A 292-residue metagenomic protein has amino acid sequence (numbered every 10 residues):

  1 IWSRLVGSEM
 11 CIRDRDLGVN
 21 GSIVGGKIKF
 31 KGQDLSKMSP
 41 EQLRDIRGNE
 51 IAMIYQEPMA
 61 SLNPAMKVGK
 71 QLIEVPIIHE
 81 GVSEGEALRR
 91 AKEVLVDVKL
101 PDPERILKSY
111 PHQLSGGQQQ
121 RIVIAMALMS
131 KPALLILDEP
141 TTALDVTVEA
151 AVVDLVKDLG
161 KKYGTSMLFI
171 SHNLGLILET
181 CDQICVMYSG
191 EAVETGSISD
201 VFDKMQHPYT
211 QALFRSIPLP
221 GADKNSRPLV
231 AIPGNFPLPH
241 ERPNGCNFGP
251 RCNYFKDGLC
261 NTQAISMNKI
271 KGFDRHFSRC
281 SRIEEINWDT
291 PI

Functional and structural regions predicted by a protein language model:
I1-G7, I12: Single conserved hydrophobic/aromatic residue that forms the stacking wall/gate of nucleotide- or nucleobase-binding
M10, L72, I124, L135 (+2 more regions): Hydrophobic anchor residue at the start of the ABC signature
S22-D34: Conserved ABC transporter NBD signature motif
D34, E86-R105, F214-R215: Conserved ABC ATPase "signature" region
M129-A133: A short, proline-enriched helix->beta-strand linker immediately N-terminal to the Walker B motif in ABC-type P-loop
L144, V148-N225: P-loop NTP-binding/switch modules centered on Walker-like glycine-rich loops
S197-I292: Charged, flexible cofactor/metal-binding loops and thiol motifs
